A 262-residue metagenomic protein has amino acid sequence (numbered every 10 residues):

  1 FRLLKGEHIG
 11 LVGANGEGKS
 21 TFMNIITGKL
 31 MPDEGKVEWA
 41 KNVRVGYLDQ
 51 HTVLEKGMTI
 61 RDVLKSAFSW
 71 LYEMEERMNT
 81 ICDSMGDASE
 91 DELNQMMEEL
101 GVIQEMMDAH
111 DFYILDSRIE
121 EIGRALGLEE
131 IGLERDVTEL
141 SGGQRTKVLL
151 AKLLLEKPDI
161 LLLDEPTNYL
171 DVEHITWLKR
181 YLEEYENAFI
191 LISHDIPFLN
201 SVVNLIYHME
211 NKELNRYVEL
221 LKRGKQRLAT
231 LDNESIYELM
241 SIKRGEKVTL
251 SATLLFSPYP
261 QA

Functional and structural regions predicted by a protein language model:
F1-A262: ABC ATP-binding cassette signature C-motif
